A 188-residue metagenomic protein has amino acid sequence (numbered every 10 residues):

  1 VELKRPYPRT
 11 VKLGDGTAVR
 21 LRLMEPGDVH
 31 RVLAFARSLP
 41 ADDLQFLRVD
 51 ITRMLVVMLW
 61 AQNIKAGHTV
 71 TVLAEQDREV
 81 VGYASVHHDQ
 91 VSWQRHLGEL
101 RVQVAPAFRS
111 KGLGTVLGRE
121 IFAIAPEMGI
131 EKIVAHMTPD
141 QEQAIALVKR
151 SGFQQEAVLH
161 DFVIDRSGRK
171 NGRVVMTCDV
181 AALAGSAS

Functional and structural regions predicted by a protein language model:
T17-V19, D77-Y83, N171: Glycine-rich phosphate/pyrophosphate-binding loop shared by adenosine-nucleotide-utilizing enzymes
V19-R31: A short beta-loop-alpha structural element at the N-terminal edge of CoA-dependent acyl/N-acetyltransferase catalytic
V49-H96, R101-A105, G118, D179-A181: Acetyl-CoA-dependent GNAT
V102-A107, K111, P139-D140: Active-site acidic-Proline motif in GNAT/NAT acetyltransferases
F108, G112-E120: Conserved acetyl-CoA pyrophosphate-binding loop and the N-cap/start of the following alpha-helix in GNAT-like
G118, A125-M137: Conserved GNAT acetyl-CoA-binding A-motif
V134-M137, I145, K149-N171: Conserved catalytic-core motifs of GNAT/GCN5-like acyltransferases
D161-S188: C-terminal "cap" of GNAT-fold acetyltransferases
